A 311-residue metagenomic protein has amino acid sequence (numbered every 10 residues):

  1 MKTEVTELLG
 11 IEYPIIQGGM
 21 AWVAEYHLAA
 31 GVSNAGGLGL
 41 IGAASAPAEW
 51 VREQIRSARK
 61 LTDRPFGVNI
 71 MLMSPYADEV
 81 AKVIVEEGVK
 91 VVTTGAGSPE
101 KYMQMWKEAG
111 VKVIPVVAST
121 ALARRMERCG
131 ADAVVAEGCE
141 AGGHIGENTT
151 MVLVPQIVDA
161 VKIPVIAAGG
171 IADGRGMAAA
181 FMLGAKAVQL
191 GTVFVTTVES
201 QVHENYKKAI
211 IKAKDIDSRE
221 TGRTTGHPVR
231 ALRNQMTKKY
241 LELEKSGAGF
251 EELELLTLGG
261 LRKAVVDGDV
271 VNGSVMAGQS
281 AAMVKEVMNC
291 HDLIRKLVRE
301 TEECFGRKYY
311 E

Functional and structural regions predicted by a protein language model:
M1-A160, P164: Active-site entrance/lid segments in N-terminal catalytic domains of soluble metabolic enzymes
A21-W22, G37-A48, V135-E147, I171-Y206: Glycine-rich phosphate-binding active-site loops on the catalytic face of alpha/beta enzymes
V152-I166, A172-E311: Conserved active-site-proximal phosphate/metal-binding subdomains
